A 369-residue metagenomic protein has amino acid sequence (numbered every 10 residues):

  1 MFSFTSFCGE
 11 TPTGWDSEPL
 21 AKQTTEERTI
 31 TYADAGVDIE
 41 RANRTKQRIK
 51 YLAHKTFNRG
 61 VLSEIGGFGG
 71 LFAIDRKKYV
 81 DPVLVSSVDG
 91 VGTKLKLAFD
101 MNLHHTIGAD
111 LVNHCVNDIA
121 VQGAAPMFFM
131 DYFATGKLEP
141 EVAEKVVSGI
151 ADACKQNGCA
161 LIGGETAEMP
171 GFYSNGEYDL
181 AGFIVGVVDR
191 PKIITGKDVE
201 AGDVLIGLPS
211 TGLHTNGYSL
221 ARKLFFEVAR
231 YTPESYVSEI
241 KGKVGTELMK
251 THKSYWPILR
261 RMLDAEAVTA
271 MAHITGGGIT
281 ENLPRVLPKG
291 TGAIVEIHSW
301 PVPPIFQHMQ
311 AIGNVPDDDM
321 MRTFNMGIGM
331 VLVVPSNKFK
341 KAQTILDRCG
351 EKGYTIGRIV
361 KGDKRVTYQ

Functional and structural regions predicted by a protein language model:
K22-Q23, E27-G36, Y51, V142-A160 (+4 more regions): Glycine-/charge-enriched secondary-structure boundary and capping motifs
T29-T56, V61: Acidic/polar, glycine-rich intrinsically disordered N-terminal extensions of enzymes
Y51-T211: Glycine-rich phosphate/pyrophosphate-binding loop regions near the starts of catalytic domains
A201-G242, T246: Acidic, glycine-rich loop-and-beta core segments that form the ion-binding/anion-interacting portion of active sites
